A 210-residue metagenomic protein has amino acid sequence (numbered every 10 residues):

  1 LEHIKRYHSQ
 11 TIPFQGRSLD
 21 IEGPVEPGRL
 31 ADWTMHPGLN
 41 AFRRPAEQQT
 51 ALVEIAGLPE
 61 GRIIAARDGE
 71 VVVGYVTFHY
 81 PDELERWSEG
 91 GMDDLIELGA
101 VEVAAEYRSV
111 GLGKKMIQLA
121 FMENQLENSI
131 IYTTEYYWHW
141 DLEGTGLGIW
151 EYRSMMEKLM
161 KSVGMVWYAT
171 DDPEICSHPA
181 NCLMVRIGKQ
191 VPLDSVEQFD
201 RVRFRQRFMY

Functional and structural regions predicted by a protein language model:
L1-R43, S129-Y210: Terminal substrate-recognition subdomain of acyl/acetyltransferases
H36-N40, E102-Y107: Surface-exposed cleft-lining segments at the edges of enzyme active sites
R43-I96, V101: A conserved beta-strand-loop-helix scaffold within acyl/acetyltransferase catalytic domains
L52-V53, I117, E157: Short amphipathic alpha-helical segments and helix-helix/interface helices
E97, L119-N124, T133-T134: Hydrophobic, well-ordered secondary-structure scaffolds
A100-E102, Y136-Y137: Short, histidine-centered active-site or binding-site loop motifs used for metal coordination, general acid-base
V103, S109-Q125: Conserved acetyl-CoA-binding loop-helix of GNAT-fold acetyltransferases
